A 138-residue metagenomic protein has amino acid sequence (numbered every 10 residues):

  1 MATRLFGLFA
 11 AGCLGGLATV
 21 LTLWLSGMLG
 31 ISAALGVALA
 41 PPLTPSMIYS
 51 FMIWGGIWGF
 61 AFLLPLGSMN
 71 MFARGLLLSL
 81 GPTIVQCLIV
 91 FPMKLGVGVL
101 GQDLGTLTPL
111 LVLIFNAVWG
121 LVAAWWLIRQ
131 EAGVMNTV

Functional and structural regions predicted by a protein language model:
M1-V138: Juxtamembrane/disordered regions of integral membrane proteins
